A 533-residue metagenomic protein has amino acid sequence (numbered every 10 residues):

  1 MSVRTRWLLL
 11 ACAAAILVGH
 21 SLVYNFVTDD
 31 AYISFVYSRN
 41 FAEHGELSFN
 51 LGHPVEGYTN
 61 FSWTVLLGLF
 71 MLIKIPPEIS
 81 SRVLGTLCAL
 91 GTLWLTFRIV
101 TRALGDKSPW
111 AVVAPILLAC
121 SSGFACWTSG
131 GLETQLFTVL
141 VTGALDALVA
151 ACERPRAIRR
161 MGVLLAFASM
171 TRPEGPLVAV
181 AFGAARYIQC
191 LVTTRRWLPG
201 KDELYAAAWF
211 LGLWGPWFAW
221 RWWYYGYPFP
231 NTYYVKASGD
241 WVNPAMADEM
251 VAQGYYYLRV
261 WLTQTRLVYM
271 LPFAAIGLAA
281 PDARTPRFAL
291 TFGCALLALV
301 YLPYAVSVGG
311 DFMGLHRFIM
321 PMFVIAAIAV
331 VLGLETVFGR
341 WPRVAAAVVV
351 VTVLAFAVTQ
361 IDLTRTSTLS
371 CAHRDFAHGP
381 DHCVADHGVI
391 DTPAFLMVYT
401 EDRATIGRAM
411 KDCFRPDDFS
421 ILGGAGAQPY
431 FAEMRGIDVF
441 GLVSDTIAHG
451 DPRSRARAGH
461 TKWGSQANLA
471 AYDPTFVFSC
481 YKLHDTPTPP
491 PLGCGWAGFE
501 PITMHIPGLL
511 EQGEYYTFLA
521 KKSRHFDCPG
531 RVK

Functional and structural regions predicted by a protein language model:
M1-K533: Membrane-proximal envelope and lipid/glycan-remodeling enzymes
